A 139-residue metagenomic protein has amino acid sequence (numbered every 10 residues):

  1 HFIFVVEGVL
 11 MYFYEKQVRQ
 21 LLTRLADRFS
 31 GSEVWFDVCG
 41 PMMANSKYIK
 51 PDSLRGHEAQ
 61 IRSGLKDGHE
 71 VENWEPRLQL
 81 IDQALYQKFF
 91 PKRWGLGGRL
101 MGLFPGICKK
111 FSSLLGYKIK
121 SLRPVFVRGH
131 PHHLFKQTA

Functional and structural regions predicted by a protein language model:
H1-R123, A139: Alpha-helical subdomain
V125-V127: Short hydrophobic transmembrane-like helices used for membrane targeting/insertion
H130-H133: Intrinsic-disorder-associated, low-complexity terminal segments enriched in Asp/Asn/His/Tyr and depleted of Lys/Arg
